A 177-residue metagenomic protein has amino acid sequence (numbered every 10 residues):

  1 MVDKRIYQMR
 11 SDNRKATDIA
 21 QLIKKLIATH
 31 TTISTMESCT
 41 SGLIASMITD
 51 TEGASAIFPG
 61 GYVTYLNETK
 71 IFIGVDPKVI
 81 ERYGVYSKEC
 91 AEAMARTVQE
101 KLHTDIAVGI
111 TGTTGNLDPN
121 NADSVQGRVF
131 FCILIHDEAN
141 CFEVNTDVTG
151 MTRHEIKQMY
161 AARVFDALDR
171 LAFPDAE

Functional and structural regions predicted by a protein language model:
V2-E177: Short alpha-helical segments enriched in small residues
